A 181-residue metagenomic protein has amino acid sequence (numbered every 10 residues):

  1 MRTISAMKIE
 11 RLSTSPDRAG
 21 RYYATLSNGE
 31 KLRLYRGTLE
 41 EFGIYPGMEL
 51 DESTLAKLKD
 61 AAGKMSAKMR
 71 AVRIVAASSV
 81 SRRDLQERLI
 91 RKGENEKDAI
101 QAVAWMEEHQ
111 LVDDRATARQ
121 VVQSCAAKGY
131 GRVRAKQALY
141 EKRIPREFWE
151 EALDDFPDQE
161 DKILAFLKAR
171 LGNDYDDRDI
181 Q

Functional and structural regions predicted by a protein language model:
R2-Q181: An alpha-helical, amphipathic repeat domain used for nucleic-acid recognition, typified by the mTERF helical solenoid
